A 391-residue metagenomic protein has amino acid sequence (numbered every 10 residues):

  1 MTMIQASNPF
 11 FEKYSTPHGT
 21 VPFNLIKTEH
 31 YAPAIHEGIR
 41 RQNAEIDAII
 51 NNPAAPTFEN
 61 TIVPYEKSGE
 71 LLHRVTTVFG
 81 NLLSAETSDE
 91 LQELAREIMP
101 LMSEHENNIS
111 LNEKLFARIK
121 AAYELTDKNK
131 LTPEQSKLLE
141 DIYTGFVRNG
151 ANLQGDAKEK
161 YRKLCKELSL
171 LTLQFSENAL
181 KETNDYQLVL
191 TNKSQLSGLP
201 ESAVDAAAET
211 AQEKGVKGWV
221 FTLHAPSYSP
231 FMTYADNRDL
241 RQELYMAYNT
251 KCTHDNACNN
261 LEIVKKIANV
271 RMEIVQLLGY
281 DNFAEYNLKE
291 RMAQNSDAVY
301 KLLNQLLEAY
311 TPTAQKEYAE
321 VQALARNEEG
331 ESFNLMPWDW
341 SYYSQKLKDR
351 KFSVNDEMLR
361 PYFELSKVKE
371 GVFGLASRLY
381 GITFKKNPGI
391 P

Functional and structural regions predicted by a protein language model:
T2-L199: N-terminal helix-rich structural modules
F23-I35, F58-I62, N256-N260, V299-L303 (+1 more regions): Membrane-entry segments of alpha-helical transmembrane domains in multi-pass membrane proteins
N43, G69, V147, R162-C165 (+7 more regions): Alpha-helical coiled-coil heptad-repeat register
I49-A54, L82-T87, A235, E243 (+2 more regions): Membrane-interfacial helix termini and the short, flexible loops that connect transmembrane helices in multi-pass
E134, L138, L170, E177 (+3 more regions): Active-site-proximal, well-structured secondary-structure segments within enzyme catalytic domains
D141, G150-L164, K251-Y286: A conserved hydrophobic secondary-structure block that centers on an alpha-helix together with its immediately flanking
E213-C252, W340, F352: Active-site-adjacent "gating/activation" loops or surface patches in catalytic cores
